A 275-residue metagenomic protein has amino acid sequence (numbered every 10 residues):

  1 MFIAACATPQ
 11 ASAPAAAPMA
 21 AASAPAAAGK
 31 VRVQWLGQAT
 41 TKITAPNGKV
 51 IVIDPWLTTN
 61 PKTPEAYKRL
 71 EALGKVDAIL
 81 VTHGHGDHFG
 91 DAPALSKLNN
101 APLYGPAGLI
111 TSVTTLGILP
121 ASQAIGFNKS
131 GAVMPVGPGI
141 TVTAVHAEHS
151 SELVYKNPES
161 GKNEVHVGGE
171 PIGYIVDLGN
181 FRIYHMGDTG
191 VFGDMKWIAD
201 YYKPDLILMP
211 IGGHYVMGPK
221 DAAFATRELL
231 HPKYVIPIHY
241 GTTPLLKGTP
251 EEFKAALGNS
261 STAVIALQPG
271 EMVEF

Functional and structural regions predicted by a protein language model:
I3-A5: C-terminal motif of bacterial Sec signal peptides marking the signal peptidase cleavage site
A7-A15: Bacterial lipoprotein signal-peptidase II cleavage site
A26, A45-H85, G90-K97, P120 (+2 more regions): Pre-active-site segment of Zn-dependent metallo-hydrolases
A26-V31, A45-I51, V133-T143, D177-I183 (+1 more regions): Beta-strand-turn-beta hairpins that frame and shape the catalytic cleft of phosphate-ester-processing enzymes
I53-P55, V76-G84, Y104-A107, I183-T189 (+3 more regions): Active-site neighborhood of phospho(di)ester-bond hydrolases with catalytic His/Asp-centered motifs
T59-N60, G86-G90, I110-V113, G131-M134 (+5 more regions): Active-site environment of divalent metal-dependent phosphoester hydrolases
G117-V136, A223-F275: Binuclear metal-ion centers of metallo-dependent hydrolases, dominated by the metallo-beta-lactamase
Y155-K156, S160-E228, E252: Active-site-proximal loop/helix segments of hydrolase catalytic cores
